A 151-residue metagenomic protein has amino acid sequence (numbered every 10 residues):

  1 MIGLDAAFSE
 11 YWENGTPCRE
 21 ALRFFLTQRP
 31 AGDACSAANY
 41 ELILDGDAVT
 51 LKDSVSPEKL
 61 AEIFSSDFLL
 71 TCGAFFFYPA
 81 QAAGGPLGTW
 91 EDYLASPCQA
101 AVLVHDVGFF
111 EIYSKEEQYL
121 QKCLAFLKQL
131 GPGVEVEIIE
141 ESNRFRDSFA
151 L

Functional and structural regions predicted by a protein language model:
I2, I43, I63, I112 (+1 more regions): Weak global preference for isoleucine
I2-E58: N-terminal interaction modules that seed assembly of large macromolecular complexes
A7-Y11, Y78-Q81, V107, E117 (+1 more regions): Generic structural motif
S9-R23, T27, Y78-G85, Q99-A100 (+2 more regions): Terminal alpha-helical anchor/extension segments at protein ends
E13-R19, G32-D33, G84-G85, E111 (+1 more regions): Short, surface-exposed beta-strand/loop "edge" segments at domain boundaries and coil↔beta transitions
F25-P30, F64, L127, G131: Hydrophobic, Leu/Ile/Phe/Ala-enriched alpha-helical segments that form helix-helix packing faces
C35-V102: Surface-exposed, low-hydrophobicity interaction/linker segments
L94, V104-L151: Acidic, proline/glycine-rich low-complexity IDRs
